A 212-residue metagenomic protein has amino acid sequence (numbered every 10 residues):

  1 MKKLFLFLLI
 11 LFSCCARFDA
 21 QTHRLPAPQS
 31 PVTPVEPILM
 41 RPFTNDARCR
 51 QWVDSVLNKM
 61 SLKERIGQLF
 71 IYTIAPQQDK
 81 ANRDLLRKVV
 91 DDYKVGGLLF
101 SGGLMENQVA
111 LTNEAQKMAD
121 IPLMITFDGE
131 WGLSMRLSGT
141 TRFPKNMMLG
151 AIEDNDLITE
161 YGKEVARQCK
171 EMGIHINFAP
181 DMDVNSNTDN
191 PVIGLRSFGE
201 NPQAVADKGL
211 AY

Functional and structural regions predicted by a protein language model:
M1-V32: Bacterial Sec-dependent N-terminal signal peptides
T22-Q51: Short N-terminal segments immediately surrounding and downstream of signal-peptide cleavage
T44-Q78: Mature N-terminal segment immediately following signal peptide/propeptide cleavage in secreted/periplasmic
A75-R83, R87-K208: Enzymes and membrane/adaptor proteins characterized by extended Gly/Ser/Thr/Asp/Glu-rich, aromatic-dotted
